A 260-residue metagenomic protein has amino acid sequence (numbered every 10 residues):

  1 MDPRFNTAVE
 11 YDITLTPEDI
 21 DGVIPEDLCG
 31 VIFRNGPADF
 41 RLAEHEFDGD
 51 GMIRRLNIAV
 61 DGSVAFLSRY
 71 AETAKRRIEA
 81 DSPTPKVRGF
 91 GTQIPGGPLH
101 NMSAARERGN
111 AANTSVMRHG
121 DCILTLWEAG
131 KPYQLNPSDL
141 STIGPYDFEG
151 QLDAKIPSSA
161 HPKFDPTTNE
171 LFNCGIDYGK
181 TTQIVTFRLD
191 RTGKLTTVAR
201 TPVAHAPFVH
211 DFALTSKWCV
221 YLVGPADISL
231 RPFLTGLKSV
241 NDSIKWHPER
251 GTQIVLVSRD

Functional and structural regions predicted by a protein language model:
M1-S103: N-terminal regions that are enriched for targeting/export leaders and immediately downstream pro/stem segments
F33, R54, L124, F172-C174 (+1 more regions): Structural core positions within WD40/WD-like beta-propeller blades
P37-L42, G224-W246: Short, conserved, GDST-rich strand-edge loop motifs in beta-rich repeat architectures
G49, A111-A112, S158, F208 (+1 more regions): Beta-rich catalytic cores
G51-R55, Q183-K194, L234-D260: Beta-propeller blade signature
D61-S68, D139-P145, T192-T197, F212 (+2 more regions): Beta-strand initiation motifs
T73-L195: Well-ordered mid-protein domain cores that form the structural environment of catalytic cofactors
